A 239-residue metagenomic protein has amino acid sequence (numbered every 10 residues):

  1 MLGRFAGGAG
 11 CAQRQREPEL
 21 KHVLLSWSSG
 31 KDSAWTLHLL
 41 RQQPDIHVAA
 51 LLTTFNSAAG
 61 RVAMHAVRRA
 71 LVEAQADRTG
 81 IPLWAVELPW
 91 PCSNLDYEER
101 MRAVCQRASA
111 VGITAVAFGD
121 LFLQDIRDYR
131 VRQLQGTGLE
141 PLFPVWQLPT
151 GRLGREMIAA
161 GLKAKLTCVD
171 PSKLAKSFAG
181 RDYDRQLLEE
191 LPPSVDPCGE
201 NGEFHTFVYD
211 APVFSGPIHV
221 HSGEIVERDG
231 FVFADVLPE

Functional and structural regions predicted by a protein language model:
L2, C11-E239: Nucleotide-activated chemistry modules centered on ATP-dependent adenylation/adenylyltransferase
